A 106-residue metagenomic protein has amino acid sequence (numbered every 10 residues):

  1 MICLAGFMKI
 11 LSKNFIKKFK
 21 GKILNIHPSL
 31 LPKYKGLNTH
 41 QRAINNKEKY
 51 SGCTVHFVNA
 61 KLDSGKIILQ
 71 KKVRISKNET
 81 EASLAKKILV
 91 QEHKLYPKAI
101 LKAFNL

Functional and structural regions predicted by a protein language model:
M1-L106: Donor/substrate-binding cores of folate-linked one-carbon enzymes
